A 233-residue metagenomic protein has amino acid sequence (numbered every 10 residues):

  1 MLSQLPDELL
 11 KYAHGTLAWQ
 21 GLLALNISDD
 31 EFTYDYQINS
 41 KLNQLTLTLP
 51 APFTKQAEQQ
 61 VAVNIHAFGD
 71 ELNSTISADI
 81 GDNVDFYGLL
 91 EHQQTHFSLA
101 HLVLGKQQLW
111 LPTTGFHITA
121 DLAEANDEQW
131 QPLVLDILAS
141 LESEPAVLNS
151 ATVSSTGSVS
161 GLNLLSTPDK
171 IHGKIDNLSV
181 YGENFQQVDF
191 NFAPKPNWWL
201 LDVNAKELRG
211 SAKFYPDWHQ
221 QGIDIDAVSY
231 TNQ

Functional and structural regions predicted by a protein language model:
M1-T75, L89-Q233: Membrane-proximal interfacial segments on either side of biological membranes
D79-G81: Central antiparallel beta-sheet cores of small beta-barrel/beta-sandwich binding domains
V84-D85: Mature, soluble, non-transmembrane domains
